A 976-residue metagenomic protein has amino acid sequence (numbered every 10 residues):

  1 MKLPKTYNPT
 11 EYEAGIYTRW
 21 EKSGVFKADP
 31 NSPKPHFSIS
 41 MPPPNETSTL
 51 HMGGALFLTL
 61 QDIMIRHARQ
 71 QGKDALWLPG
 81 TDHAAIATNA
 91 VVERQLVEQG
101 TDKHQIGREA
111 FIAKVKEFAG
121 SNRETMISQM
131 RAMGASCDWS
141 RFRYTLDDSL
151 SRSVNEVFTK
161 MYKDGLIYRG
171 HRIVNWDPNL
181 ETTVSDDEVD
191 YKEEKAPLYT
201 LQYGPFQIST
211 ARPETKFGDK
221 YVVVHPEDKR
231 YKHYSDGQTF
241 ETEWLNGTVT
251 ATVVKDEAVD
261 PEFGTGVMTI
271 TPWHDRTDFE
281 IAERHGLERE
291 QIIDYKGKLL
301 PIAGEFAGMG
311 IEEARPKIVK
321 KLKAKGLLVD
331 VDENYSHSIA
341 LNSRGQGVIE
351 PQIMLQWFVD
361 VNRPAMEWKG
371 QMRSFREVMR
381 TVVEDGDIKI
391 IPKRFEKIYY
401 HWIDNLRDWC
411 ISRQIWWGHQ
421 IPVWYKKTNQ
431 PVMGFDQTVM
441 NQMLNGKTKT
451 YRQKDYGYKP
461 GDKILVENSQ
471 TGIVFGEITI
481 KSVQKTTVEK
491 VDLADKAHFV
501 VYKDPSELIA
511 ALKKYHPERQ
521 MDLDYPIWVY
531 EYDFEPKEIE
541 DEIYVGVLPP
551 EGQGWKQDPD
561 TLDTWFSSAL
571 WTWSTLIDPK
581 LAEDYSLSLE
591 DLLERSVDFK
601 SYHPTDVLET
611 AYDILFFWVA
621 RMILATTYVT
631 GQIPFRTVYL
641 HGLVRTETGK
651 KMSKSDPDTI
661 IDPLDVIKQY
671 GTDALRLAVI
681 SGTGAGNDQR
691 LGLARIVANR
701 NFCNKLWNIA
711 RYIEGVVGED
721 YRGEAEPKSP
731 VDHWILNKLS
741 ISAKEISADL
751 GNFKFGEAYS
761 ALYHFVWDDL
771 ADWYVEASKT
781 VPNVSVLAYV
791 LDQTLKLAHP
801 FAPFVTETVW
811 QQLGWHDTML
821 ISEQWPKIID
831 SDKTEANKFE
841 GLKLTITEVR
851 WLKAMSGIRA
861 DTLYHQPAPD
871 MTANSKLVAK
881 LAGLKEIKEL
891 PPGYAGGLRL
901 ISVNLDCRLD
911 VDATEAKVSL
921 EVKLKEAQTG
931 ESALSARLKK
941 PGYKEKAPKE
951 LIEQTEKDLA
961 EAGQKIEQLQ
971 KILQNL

Functional and structural regions predicted by a protein language model:
M1-T47, G53-F57, I86-E93, K114-F217 (+8 more regions): Active-site neighborhoods of enzyme catalytic cores
K2-T18, A132, S136-C137, R143 (+9 more regions): NTP-handling and nucleic-acid-processing catalytic cores
N31-V92, T145, V154, S209-A211 (+6 more regions): N-terminal catalytic cores of NTP/NDP-binding nucleotidyl/phosphoryl-transfer enzymes
G170, L198-T200, H401, N405-V432 (+4 more regions): Feature 926 captures the class I aminoacyl-tRNA synthetase adenylation module centered on the KMSKS loop
Y234-T239, K454-E467: Short coil-to-beta transition motif at edge beta-strands of beta-rich domains
G247-V249, E467-T479: Short coil-to-beta-strand transition motifs
N429-P460: Compositionally biased, charged N-terminal/linker segments
F475-F534: Aromatic- and Lys/Arg-enriched surface recognition patch
